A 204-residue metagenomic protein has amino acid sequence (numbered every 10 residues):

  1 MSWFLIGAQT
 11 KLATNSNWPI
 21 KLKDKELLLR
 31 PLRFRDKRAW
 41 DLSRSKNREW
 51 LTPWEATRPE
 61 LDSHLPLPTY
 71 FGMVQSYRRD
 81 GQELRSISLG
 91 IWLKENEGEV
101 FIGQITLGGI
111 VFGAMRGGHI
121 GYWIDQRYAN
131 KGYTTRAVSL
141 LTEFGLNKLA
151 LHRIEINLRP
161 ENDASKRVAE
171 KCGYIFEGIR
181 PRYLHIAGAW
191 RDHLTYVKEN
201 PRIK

Functional and structural regions predicted by a protein language model:
M1-A39, S43-W50, S88-K204: Acyl-donor (CoA/ACP) binding surface of acyl/acetyltransferases
L32, S43, D62-T69, E83: Generic, well-ordered alpha-helical segments
W50-Q75: Conserved GNAT-fold acetyl-CoA-binding loop/helix
L61-D62, G72-G90: A short helix-loop-beta-strand connector motif used in the catalytic cores of GNAT acetyltransferases and, in some
L67-R79, G103-G109, G173: Short, charged low-complexity intrinsically disordered segments located at boundaries of structured domains
